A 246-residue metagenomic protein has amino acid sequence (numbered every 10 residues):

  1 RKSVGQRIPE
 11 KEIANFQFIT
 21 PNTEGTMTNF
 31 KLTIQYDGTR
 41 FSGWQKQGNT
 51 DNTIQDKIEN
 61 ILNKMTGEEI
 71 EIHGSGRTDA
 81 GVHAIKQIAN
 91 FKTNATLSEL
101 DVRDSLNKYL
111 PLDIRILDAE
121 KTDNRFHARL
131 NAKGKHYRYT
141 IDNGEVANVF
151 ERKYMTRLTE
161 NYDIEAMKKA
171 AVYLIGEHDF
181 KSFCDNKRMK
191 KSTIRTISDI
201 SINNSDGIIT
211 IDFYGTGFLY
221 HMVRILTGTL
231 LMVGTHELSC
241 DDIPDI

Functional and structural regions predicted by a protein language model:
R1-T26: Intrinsic disorder/low-complexity segments
G25-I246: Structured-RNA-binding interfaces characteristic of tRNA pseudouridine synthases
